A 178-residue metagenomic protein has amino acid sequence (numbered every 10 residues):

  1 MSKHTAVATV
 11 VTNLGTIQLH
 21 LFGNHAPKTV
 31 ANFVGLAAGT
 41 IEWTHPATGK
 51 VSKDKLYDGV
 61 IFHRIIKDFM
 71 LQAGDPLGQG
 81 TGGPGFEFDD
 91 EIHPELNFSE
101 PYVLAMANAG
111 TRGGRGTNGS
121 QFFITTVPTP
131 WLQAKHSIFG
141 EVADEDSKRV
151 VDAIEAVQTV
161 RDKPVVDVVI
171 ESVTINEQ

Functional and structural regions predicted by a protein language model:
M1-Q178: Cyclophilin-like peptidyl-prolyl cis-trans isomerases
